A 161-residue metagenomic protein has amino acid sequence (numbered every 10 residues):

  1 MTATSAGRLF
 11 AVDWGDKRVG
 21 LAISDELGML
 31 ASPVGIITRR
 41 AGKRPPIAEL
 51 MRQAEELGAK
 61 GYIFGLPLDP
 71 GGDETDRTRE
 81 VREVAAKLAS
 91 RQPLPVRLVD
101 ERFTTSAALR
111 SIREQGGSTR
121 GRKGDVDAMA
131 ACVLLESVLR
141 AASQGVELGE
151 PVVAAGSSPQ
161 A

Functional and structural regions predicted by a protein language model:
T2-V12, K17-A161: Phosphate- and other anionic-substrate recognition elements at nucleic-acid/protein interfaces
